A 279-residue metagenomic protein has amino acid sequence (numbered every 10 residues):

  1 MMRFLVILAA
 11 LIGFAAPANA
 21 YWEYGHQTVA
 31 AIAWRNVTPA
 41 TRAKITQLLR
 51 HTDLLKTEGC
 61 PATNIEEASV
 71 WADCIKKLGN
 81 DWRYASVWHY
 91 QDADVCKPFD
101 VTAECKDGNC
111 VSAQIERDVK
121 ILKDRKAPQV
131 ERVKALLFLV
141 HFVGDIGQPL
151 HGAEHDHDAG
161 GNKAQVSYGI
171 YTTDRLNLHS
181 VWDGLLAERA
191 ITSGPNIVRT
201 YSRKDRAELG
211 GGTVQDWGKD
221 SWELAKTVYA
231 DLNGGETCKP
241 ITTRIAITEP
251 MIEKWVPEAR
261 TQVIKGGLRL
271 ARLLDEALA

Functional and structural regions predicted by a protein language model:
F4-L5, E23: Absolute N-terminal positional cue centered near the fourth residue
L5-G13: Bacterial N-terminal signal peptides
A15-P17: N-terminal signal peptide c-region/cleavage motif recognized by signal peptidases
N19-F142, P149, E154-A279: N-terminal, motif-rich segments that launch catalysis or mediate targeting to/interaction with membranes, typified by
